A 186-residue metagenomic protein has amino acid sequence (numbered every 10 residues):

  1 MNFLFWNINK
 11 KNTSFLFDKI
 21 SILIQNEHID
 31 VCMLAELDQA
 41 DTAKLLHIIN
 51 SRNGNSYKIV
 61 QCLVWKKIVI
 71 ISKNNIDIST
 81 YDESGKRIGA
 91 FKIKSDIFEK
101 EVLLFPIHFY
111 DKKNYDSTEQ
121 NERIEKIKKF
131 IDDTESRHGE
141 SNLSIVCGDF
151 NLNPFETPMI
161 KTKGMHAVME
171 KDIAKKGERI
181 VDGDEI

Functional and structural regions predicted by a protein language model:
N2-N12: Amphipathic alpha-helical repeat scaffolds
L4, M33, I145-V146: Residue-level marker for buried hydrophobic side chains located in beta-strands that build the well-ordered beta-sheet
I8, L37, F109, D149-F150: Active-site metal-binding loops of divalent metal-dependent hydrolases
F15-L16, I20, L37-R52, E156-G164: Metal-dependent catalytic neighborhoods of phosphoester/phosphodiester hydrolases
H28-C32: Proline-aspartate-enriched helix->loop->beta-strand connector
L37-K112: Structured beta-strand-rich core segments of catalytic domains in phosphoester-bond hydrolases
F109-N121: Surface-exposed cleft-lining segments at the edges of enzyme active sites
R123-I186: Metal-dependent phosphoesterases centered on the DNase I-like endonuclease/exonuclease/phosphatase
